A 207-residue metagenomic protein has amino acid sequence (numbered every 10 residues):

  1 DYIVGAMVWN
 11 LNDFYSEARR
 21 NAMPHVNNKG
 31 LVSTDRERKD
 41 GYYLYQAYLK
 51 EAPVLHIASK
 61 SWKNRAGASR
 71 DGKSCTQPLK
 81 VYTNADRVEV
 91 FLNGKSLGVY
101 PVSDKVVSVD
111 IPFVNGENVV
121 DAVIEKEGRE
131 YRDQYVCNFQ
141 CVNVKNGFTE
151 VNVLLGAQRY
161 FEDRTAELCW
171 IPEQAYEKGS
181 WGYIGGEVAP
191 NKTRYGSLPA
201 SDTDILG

Functional and structural regions predicted by a protein language model:
D1-P101, D110-F113, V123-E127: Extended substrate-binding grooves/exosites of carbohydrate-active enzymes
P24-K29, R132-Q134, E150: Short edge beta-strand segments in beta-sheet-rich domains
G116-V120: Exposed beta-strand face motif in extracellular beta-rich ectodomains
G128-V142: Edge beta-strands of extracellular beta-sandwich domains
V142-G207: Compositionally biased, intrinsically disordered or flexible polar/acidic segments
